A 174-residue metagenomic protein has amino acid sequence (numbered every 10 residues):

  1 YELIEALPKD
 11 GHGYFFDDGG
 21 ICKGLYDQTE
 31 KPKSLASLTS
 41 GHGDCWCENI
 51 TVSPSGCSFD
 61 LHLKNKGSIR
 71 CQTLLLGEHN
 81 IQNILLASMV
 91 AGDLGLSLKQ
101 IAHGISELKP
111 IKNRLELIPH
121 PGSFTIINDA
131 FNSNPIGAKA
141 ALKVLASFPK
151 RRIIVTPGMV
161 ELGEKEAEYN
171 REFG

Functional and structural regions predicted by a protein language model:
Y1-T125, K150: Acidic, Mg2+-coordinating active-site environments of NTP-dependent enzymes
I111-N113, A130-G174: Active-site beta-alpha connecting loops in nucleotide-dependent enzymes
